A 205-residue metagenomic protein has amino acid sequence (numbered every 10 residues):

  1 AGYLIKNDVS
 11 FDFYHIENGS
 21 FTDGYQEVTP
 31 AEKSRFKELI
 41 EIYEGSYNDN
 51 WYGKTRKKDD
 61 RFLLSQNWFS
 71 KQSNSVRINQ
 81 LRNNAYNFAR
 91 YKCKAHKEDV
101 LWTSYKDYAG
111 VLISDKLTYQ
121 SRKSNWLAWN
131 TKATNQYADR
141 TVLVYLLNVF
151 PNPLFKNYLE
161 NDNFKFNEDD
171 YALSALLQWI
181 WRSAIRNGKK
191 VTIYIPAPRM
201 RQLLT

Functional and structural regions predicted by a protein language model:
A1-E98: Interdomain helical connector at the RecA1-RecA2 junction of SF1/SF2 helicase-like NTPases
Y52, F69, T103, L127 (+1 more regions): Short linear interaction motif-like sites in intrinsically disordered regions of transcription factors
K54-W68, T103-D107, V144-P151, F155-N157 (+1 more regions): Short loop/turn segments at strand-loop or loop-helix junctions that form parts of catalytic or ligand-binding pockets
R82-A85, C93, S104-Y105, A138-R140 (+2 more regions): Aromatic-enriched hydrophobic runs in primary sequence
K92, E98-K106, T192-P196: Conserved RecA-like ASCE P-loop NTPase motor core of nucleic-acid helicases/translocases
L112-I113: N-terminal ordered "arm"
K116-L203: Conserved RecA-like P-loop NTPase helicase motor core
